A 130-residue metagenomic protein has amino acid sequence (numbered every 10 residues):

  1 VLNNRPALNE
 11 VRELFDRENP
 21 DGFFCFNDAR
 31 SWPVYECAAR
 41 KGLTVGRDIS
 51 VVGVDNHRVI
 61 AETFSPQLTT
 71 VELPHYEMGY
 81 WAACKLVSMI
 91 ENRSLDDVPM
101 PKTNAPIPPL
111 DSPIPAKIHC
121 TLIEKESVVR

Functional and structural regions predicted by a protein language model:
V1: A short, structured active-site edge motif that brings together acidic residues
R5-R130: Flexible loop/turn connectors
